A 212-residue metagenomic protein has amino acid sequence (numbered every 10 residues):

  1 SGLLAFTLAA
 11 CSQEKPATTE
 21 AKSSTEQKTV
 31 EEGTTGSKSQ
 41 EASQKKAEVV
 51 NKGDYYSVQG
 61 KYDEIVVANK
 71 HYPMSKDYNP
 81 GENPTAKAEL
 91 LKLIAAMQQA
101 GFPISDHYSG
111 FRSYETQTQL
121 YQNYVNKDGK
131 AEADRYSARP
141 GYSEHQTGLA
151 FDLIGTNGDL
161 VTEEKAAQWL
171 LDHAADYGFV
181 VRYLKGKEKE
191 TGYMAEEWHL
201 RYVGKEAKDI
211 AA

Functional and structural regions predicted by a protein language model:
S1-A9: Sec-dependent bacterial lipoprotein signal peptides
C11-A212: Extracytoplasmic cell-surface/polysaccharide-interacting catalytic and binding patches
